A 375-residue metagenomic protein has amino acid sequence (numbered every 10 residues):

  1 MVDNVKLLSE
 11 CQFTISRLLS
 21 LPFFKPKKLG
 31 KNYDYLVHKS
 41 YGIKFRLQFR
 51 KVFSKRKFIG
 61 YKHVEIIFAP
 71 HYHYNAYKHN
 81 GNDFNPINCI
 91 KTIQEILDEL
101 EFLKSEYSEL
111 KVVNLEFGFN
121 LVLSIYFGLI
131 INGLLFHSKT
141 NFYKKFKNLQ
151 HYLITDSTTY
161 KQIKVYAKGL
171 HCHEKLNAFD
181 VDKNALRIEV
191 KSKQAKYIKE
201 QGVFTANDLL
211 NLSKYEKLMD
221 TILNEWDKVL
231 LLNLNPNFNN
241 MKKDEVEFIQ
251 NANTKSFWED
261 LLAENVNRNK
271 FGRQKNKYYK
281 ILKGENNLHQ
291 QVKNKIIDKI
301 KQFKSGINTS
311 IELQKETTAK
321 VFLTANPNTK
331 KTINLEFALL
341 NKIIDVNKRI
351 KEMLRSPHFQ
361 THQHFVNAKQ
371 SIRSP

Functional and structural regions predicted by a protein language model:
M1-A263, I281-P375: Structured, helix-rich domain cores that form ligand/interaction pockets
R268-N276: Helix-turn-helix DNA-binding segment
